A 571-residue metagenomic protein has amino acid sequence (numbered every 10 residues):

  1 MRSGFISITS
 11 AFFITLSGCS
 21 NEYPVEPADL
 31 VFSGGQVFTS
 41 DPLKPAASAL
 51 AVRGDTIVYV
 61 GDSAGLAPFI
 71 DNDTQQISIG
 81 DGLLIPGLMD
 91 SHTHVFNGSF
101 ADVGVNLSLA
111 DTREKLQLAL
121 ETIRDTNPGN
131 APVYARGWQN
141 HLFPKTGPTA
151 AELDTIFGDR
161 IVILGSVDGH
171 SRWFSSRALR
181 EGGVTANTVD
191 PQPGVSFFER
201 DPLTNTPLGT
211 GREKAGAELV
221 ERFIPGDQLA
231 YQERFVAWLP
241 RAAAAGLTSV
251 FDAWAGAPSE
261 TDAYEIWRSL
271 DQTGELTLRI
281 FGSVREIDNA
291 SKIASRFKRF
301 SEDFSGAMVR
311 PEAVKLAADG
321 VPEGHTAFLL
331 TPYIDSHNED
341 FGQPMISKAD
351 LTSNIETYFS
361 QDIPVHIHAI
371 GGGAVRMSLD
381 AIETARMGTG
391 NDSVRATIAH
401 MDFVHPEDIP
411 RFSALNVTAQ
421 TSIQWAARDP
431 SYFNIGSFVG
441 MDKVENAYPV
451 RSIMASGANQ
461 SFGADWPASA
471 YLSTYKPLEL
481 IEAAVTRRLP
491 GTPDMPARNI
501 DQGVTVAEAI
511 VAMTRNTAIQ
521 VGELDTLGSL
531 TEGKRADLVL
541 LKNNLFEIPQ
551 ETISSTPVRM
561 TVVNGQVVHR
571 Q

Functional and structural regions predicted by a protein language model:
R2-A11: Sec-dependent signal peptide recognition, specifically the positively charged N-region followed immediately by
T15-G18: C-terminal motif of bacterial Sec signal peptides marking the signal peptidase cleavage site
S20-G34, F38, P42-F297, E312 (+5 more regions): Divalent metal-binding segments
G306-T326, N416-A427, T486: Non-cysteine beta-strand/loop elements that form the S-adenosyl-L-methionine
E356-V365, G373-A396, M401, P406 (+4 more regions): His/Asp/Glu-enriched, well-ordered alpha-helical/loop segment that forms or immediately abuts the divalent-metal
R411-L415: Conserved beta-loop-beta connector loops within the AMP-binding
Q550, Q571: Short, solvent-exposed loop/beta-turn-alpha elements that line the ligand-binding surface or hinge of extracytoplasmic
